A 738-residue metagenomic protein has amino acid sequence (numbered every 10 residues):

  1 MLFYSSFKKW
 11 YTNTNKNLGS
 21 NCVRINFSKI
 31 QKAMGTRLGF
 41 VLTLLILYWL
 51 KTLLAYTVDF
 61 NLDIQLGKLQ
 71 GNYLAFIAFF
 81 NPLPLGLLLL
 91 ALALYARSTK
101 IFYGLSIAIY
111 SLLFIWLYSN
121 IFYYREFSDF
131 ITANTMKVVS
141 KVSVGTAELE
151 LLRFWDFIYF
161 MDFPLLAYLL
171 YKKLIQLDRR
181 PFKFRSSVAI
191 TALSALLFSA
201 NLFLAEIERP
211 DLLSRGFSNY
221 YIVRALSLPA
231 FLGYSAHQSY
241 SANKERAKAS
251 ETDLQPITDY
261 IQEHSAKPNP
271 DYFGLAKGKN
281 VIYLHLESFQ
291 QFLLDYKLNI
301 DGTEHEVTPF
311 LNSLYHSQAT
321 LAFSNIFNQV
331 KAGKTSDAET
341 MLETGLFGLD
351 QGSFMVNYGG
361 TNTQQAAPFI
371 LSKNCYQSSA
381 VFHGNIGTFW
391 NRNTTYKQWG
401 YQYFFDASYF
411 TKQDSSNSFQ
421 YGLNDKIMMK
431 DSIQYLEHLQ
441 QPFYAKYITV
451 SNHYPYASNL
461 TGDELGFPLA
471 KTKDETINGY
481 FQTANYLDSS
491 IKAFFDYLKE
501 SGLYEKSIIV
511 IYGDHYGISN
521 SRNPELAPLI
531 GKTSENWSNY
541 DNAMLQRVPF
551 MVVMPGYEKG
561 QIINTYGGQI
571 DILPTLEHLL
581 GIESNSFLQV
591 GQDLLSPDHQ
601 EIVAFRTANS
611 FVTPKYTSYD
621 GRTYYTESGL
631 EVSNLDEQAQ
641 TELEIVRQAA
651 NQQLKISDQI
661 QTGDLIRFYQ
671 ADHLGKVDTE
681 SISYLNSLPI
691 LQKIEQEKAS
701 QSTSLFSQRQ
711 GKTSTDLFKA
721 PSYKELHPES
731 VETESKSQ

Functional and structural regions predicted by a protein language model:
S6, G19-N21, I25-S235, E729-S737: Transmembrane and membrane-interface helices of multi-pass, inner-membrane envelope-modifying transferases
F122-T135, E150-D156, K244-D253, T335 (+4 more regions): A diffuse structural propensity rather than consistent per-protein peaks
N201-G278: Membrane-interface segments at or immediately adjacent to transmembrane helices that form the boundary between
I261-Q738: Solvent-exposed soluble domains appended to multi-pass membrane proteins
